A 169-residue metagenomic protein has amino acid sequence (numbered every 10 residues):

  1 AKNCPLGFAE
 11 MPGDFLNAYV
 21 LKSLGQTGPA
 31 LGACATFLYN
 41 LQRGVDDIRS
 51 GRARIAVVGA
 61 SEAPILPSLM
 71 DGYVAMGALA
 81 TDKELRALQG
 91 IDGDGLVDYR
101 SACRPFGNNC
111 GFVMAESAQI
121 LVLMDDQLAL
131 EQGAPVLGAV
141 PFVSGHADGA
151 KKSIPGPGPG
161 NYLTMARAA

Functional and structural regions predicted by a protein language model:
A1, Y19, Y39-R43, T164-A169: Conserved active-site "lid/cap" helical segment
A1-P29, L69-M70, V74-G93: Active-site-proximal gating segment of KS-fold condensing enzymes and close homologs
P5, V45-R52, M70, V74 (+1 more regions): Nucleic-acid-interacting cores, centered on viral/eukaryotic replication and modification enzymes
A9, G13-V20, Q26-E62, F112-Q132: Active-site-proximal alpha-helical scaffold in enzymes
C34, G77, S144-A147: Short, flexible loop/turn elements at secondary-structure junctions
L41, L66-G72, A134, A150-P155: Short acidic, glycine/serine/threonine-rich loops at helix termini
I55, A60-M76: Glycine-rich anion/phosphate-binding loop at the beta-strand->alpha-helix junction
L85-A169: Condensing-enzyme catalytic core mediating Claisen C-C bond formation in acyl metabolism
